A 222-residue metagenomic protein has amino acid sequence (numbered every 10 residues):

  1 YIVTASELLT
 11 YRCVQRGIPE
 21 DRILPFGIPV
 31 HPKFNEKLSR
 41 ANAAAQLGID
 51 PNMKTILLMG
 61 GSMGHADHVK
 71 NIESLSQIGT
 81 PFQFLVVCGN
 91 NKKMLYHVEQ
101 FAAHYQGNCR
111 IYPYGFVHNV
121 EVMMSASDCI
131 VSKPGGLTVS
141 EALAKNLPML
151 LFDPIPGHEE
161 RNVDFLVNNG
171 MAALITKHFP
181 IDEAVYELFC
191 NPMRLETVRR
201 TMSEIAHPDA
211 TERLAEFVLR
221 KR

Functional and structural regions predicted by a protein language model:
Y1-K37: Active-site-proximal region of nucleotide-activated glycan assembly enzymes, centered on histidine/acidic-rich loops
A5-L8, N90, G135, K177: Helix N-cap/beta->alpha junction signal
L9-C13, L95-V98, T138, G157-V163: Short, glycine/polar-rich helix-capping loops at beta-to-alpha or helix-loop-helix junctions that flank or form
L38-N42, L47-A126, E160: Donor-nucleotide binding loops and adjacent catalytic segments primarily of GT-B fold Leloir glycosyltransferases
M123-R161: A donor-sugar binding/catalytic signature common to diverse glycosyltransferases and related nucleotide-sugar
V167-G170, T176-M193: C-terminal "capping" alpha-helix adjacent to the active site of nucleotide-linked donor transferases in cell-envelope
R194-P208: A short, well-ordered alpha-helix in the C-terminal region of glycosyltransferases
H207-R222: C-terminal alpha-helical cap of glycosyltransferases
